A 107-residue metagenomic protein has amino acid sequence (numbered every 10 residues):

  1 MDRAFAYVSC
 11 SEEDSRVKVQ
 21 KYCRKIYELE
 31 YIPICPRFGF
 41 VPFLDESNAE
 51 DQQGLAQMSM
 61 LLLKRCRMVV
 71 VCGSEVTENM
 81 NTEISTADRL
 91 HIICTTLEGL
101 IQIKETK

Functional and structural regions predicted by a protein language model:
M1-K107: Conserved catalytic or regulatory cores that recognize and/or transform ribose-phosphate-containing ligands
